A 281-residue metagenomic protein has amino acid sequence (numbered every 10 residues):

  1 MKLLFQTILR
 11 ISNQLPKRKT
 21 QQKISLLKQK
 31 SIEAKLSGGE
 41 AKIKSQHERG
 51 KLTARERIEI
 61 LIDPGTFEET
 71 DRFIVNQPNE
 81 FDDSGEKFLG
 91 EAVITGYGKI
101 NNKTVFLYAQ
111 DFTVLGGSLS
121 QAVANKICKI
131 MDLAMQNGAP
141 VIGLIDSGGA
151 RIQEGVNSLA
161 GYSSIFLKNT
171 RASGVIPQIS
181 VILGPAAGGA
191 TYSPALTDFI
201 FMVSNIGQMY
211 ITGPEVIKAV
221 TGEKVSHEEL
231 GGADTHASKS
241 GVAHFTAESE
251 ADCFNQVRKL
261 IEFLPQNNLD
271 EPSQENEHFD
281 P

Functional and structural regions predicted by a protein language model:
M1-I179, L183-Y192, L196-V216, T221-P281: Terminal-region recognition feature
